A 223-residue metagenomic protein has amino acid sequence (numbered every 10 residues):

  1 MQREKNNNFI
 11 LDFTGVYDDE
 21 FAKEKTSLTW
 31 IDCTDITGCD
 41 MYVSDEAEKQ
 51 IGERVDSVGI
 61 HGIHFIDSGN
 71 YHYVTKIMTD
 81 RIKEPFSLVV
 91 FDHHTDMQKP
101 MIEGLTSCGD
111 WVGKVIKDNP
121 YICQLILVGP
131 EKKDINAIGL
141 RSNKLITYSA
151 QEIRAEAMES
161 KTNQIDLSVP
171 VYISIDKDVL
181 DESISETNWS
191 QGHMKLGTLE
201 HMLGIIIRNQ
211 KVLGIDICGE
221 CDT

Functional and structural regions predicted by a protein language model:
Q2-T223: Conserved alpha-helical scaffold segments that buttress catalytic/binding sites
